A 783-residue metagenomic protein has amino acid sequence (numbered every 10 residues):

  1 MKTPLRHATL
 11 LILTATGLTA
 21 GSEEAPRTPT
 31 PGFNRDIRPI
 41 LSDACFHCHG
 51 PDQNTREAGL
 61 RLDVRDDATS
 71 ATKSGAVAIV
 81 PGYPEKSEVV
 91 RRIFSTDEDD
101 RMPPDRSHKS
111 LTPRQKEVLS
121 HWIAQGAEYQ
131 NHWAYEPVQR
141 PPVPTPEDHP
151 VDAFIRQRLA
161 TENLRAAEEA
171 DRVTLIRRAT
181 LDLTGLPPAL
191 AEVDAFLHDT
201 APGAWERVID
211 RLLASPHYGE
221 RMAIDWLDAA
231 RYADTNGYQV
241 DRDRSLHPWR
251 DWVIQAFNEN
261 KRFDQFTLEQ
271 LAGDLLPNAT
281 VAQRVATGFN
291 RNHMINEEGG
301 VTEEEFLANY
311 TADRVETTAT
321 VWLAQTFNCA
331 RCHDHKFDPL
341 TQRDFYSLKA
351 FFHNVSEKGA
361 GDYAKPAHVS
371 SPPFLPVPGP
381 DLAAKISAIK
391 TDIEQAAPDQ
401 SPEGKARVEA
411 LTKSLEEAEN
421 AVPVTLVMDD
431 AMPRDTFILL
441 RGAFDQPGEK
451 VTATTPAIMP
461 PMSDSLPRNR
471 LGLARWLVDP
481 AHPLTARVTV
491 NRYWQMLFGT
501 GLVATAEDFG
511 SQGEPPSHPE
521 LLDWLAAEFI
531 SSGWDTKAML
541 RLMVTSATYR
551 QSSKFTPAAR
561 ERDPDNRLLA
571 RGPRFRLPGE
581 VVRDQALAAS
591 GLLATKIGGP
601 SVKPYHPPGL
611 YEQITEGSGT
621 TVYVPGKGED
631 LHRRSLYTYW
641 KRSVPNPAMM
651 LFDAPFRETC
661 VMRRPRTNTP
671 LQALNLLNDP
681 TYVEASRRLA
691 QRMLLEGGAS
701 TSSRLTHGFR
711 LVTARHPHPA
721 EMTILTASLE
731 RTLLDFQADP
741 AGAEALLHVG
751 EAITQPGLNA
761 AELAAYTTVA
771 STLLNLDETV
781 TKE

Functional and structural regions predicted by a protein language model:
M1-T9: Bacterial N-terminal signal peptides that target proteins for export
L11-G21: Hydrophobic h-region of N-terminal signal peptides that target proteins for export in Gram-negative bacteria
A20-T161, V173-R178, T184, P188-F196 (+7 more regions): Solvent-exposed helix-loop boundary motif
E23, D100, Y129, Y238 (+3 more regions): Active-site histidine-acidic residue metal-binding/catalytic motifs, centered on HxH/HExxH-like signatures
P146-R177, D182-H217, R231-N278, D338-T341 (+7 more regions): Primarily short, surface-exposed interaction patches in extracytoplasmic proteins
V769: Short, surface-exposed polybasic-aromatic patches that bind anionic ligands, especially phosphate groups
